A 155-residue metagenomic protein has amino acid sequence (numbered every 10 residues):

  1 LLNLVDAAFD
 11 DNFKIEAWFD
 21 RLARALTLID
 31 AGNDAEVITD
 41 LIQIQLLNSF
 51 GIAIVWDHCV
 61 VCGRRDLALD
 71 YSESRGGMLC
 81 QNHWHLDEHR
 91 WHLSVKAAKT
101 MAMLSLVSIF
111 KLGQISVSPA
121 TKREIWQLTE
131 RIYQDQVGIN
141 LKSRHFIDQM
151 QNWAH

Functional and structural regions predicted by a protein language model:
L1-H155: Non-catalytic alpha-helical scaffolds and adjoining flexible linkers that form interface surfaces for assembly
